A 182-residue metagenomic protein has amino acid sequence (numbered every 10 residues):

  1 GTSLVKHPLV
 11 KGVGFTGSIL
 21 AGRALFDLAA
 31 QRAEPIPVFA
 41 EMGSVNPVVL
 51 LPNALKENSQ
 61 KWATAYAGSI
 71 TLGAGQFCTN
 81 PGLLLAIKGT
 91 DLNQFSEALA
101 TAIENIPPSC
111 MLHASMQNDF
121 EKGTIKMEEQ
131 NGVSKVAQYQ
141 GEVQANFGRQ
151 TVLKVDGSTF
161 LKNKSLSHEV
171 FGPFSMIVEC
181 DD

Functional and structural regions predicted by a protein language model:
G1-A67, A86-L92: Rossmann-like NAD(P) dinucleotide-binding subdomain of oxidoreductase/dehydrogenase enzymes
I36-V38, G68-G73, F160-L166: Short beta-strand/turn micro-motifs at beta-sheet edges
L55, Y66-G68, L72, L99 (+1 more regions): Catalytic cores of nucleotide-enabled group-transfer and carboxylate-activating enzymes in metabolic and assembly-line
Q76-C78: Extended low-complexity, polyampholyte segments enriched in Ser/Thr/Pro and acidic residues
A86-D182: NAD(P)-dependent aldehyde/semialdehyde dehydrogenase
